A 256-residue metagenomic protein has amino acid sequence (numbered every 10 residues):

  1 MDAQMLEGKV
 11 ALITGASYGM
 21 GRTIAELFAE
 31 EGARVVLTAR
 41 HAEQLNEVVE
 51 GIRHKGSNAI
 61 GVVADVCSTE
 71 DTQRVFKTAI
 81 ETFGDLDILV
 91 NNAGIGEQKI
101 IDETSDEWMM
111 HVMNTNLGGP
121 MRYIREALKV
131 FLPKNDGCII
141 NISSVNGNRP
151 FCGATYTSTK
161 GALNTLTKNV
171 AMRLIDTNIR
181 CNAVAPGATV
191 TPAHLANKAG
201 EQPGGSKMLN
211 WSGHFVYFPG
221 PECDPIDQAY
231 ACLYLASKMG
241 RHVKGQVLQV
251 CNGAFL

Functional and structural regions predicted by a protein language model:
V10, S17-Y18: Conserved glycine-rich cofactor-binding loop
V90, I175, R180, V243-G245: Short, small/polar-rich loop/turn modules that mediate ligand/substrate recognition or access, typified
I100-I101, W108-M113: Substrate-binding pocket helix/loop in short-chain dehydrogenase/reductase
M121, E222-V250, F255: C-terminal substrate-recognition "lid" of short-chain dehydrogenase/reductases
I124, T159, T167: Active-site helix of classical SDR
K129, M172-D176, R241: Alpha-helical segment proximal to the catalytic Tyr-Lys
S144: Residue(s) in the substrate-gating loop at a strand-loop-helix junction that position the organic substrate next
